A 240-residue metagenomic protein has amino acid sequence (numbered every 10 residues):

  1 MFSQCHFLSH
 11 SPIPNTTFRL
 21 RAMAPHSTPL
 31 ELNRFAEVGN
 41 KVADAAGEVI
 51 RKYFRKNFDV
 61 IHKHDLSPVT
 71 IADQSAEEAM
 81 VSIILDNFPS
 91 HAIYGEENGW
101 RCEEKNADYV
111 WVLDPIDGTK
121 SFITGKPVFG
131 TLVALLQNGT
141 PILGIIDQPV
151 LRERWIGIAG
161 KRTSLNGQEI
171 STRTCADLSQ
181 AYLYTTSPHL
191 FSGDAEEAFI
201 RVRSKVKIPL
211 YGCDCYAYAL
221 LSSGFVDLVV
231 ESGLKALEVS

Functional and structural regions predicted by a protein language model:
F2-I116: N-terminal subdomain of lithium-sensitive/metallo-dependent phosphomonoesterases centered on the IMPase/IPPase/PAP
A46, I50, D73, I84 (+5 more regions): Residue-level signal for inorganic ion chemistry
F58-V60, T163, K205-P209: Short secondary-structure junctions
Q74, E78, E97, P115-G118 (+4 more regions): Generic detector of well-ordered alpha-helical packing
K105-S164: DPxDG-like acidic metal-binding loop motif
P141, E169-S171: Short, solvent-exposed loop/turn motifs
S171-S240: An extended, acidic
